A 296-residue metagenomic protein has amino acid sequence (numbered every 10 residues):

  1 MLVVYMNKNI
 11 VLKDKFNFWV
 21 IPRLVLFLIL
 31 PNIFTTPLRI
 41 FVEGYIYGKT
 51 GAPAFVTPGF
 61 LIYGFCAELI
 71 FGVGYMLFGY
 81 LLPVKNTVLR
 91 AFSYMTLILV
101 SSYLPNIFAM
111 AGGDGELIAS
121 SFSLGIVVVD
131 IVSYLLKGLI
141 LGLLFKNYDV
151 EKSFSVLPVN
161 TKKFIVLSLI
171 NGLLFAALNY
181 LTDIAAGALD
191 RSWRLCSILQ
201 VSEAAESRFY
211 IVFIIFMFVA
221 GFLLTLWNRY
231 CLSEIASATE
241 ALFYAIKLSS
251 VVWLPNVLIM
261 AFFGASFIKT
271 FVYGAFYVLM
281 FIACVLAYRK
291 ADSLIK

Functional and structural regions predicted by a protein language model:
L2-K296: Juxtamembrane/disordered regions of integral membrane proteins
